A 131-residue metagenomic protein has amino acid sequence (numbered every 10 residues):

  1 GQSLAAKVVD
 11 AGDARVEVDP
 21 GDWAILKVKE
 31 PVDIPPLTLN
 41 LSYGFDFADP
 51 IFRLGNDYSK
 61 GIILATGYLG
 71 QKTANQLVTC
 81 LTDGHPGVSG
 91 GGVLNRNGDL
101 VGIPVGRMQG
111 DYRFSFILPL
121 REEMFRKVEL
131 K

Functional and structural regions predicted by a protein language model:
G1-T73, L94-N97, V101, V105 (+1 more regions): Serine endopeptidase catalytic core focused on the charge-relay Asp
G70-T82: Extracellular trypsin-like serine protease catalytic domains
H85-S89: Short, small/polar residue-rich loop motifs at catalytic or cofactor-binding pockets
M108-Q109: A short acidic/small-residue loop/turn micro-motif
L118-K131: Pro/Ala/Gly-rich low-complexity, hydrophilic intrinsically disordered segments
